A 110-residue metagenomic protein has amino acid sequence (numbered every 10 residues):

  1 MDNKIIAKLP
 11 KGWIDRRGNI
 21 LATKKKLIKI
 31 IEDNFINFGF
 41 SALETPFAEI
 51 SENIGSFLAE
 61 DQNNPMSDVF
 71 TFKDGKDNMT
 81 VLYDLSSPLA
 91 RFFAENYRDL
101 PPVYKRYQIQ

Functional and structural regions predicted by a protein language model:
M1-Q110: TRNA-recognition modules of translation machinery and tRNA-sensing kinases, especially anticodon-binding
